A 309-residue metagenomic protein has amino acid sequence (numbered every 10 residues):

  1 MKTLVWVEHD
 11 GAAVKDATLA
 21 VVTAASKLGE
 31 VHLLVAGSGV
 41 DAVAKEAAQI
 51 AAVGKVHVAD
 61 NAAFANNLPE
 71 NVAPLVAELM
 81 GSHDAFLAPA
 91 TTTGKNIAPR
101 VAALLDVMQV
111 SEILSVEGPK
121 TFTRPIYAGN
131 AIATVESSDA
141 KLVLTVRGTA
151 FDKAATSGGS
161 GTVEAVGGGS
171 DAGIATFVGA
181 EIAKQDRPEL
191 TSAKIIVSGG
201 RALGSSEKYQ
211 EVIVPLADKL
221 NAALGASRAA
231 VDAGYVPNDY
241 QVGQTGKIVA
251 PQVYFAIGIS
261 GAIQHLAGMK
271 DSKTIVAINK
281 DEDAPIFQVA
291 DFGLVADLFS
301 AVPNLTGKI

Functional and structural regions predicted by a protein language model:
M1-I309: N-terminal glycine-rich FAD/FM-binding segment characteristic of electron-transfer flavoproteins
